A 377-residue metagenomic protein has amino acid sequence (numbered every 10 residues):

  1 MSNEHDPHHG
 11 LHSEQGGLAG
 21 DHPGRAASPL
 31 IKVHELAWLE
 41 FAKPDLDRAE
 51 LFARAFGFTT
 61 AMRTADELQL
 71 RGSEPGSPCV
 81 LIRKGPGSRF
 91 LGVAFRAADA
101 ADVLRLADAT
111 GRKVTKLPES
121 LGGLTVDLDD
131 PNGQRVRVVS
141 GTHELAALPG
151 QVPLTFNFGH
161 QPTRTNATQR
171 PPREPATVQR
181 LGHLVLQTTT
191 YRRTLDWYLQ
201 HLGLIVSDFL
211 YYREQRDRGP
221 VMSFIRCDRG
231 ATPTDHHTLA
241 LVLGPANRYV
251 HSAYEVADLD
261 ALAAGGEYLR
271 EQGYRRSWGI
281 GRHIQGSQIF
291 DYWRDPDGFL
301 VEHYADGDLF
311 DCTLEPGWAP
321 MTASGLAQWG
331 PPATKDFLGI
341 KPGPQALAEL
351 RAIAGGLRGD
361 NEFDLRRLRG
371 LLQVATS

Functional and structural regions predicted by a protein language model:
S2-G10, I31-S77, L186-T234: Core segments of cupin and vicinal oxygen chelate
S2-S28, G111-T177, S223-F224, Q272-S377: Vicinal oxygen chelate
G16-G17, S28, E35-A55, T60-Q69 (+7 more regions): Catalytic cores of nucleotide-enabled group-transfer and carboxylate-activating enzymes in metabolic and assembly-line
H34-P44, K84-D108, L124-Q134, V139 (+3 more regions): Vicinal oxygen chelate
T64-E67, R89, S120-L124, R216-R218 (+2 more regions): Short acidic/glycine-enriched loop/turn segments that link adjacent beta-strands
L70-P75, K84, L128-P131, I225-R229 (+1 more regions): Active-site beta-strand termini and strand-to-loop segments that position acidic
A146, T155-L199, F209-Y211, D217: Non-heme Fe(II) oxygenase catalytic core, chiefly the N-lobe of the double-stranded beta-helix
R192-G281, Q288, P296-D297: Structured core of small recognition/catalytic domains
